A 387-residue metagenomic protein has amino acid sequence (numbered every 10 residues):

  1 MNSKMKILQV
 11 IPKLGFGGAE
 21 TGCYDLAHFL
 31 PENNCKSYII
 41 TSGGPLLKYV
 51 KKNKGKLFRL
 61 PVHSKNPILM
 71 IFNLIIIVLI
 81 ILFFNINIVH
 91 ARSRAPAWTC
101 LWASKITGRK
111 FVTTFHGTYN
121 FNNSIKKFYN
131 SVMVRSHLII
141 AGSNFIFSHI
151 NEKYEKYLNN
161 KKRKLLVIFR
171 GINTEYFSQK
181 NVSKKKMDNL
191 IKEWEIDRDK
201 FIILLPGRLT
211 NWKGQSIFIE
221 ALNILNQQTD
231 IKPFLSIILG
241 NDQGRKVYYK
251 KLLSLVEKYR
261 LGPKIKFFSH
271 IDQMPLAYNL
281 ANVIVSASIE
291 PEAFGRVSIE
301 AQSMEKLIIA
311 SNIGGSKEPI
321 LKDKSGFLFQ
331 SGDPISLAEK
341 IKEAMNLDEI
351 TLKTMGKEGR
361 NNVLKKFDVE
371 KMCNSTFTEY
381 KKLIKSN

Functional and structural regions predicted by a protein language model:
E20-D25, F201-Q227, K250, I335: A conserved mid-protein helix/loop that constitutes part of the nucleotide-sugar donor-binding site
I39, L307-A310, I320: Short hydrophobic beta-strand element within catalytic cores of glycosyltransferases and related nucleotide-activated
I39-P45, I172, P206, L235-K250: Glycosyltransferase donor-sugar binding loop
A91-A97, F115: Short His-centered aromatic/hydrophobic patch
S136-V167, I172-F177: A short, active-site helix/loop in glycosyltransferases that binds the activated sugar's phosphate group
G244-Y249, L261-I271, A277, F327-L328: Active-site donor-binding acidic/aromatic loop of nucleotide-activated sugar and phosphosugar transferases involved
K322-D323, F327-I335, E343-E349: Conserved acidic donor-binding segment of nucleotide-sugar-dependent glycosyltransferases
S336, E343, I350-K366, S375-K382: A short, well-ordered alpha-helix in the C-terminal region of glycosyltransferases
